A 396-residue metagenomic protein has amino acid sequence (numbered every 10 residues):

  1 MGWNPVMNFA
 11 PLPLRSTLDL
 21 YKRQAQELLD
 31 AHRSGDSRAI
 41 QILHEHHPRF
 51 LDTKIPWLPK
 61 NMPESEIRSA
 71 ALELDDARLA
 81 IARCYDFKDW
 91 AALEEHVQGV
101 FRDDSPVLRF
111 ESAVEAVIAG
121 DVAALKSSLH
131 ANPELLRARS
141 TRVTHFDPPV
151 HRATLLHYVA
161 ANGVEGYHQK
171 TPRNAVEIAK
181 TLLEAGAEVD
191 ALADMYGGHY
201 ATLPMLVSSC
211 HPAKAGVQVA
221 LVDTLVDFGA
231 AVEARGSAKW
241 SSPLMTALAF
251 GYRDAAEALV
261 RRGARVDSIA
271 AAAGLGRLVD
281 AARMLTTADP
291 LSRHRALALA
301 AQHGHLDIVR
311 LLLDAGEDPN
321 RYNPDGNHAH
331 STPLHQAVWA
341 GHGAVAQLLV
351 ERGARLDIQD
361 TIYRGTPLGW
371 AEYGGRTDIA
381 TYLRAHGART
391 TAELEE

Functional and structural regions predicted by a protein language model:
G2-S127, A131, Q169: Intrinsically disordered, low-complexity eukaryotic regions enriched in glycine, serine and charged residues
F101-A113, R253-L275, V279, R283-S292 (+3 more regions): Ankyrin-repeat-protein effector appendages
S105-H151, L155, L275-A296, I308: N-terminal segments that cap or nucleate solenoid repeat domains
E115-G120, P149-V150, Y158-A175, T202-Q218 (+5 more regions): Ankyrin repeat A-helix N-terminal signature
A124, I178, L221, D254-A255 (+4 more regions): Conserved ankyrin/ankyrin-like repeat signature
L129-L135, K180-E188, D223-A231, A258-A264 (+4 more regions): Ankyrin repeat domain, specifically the short helix-to-loop turn at the C-terminus of the second helix of each repeat
R137-R139, A191-A193, A234-G236, S268 (+3 more regions): Ankyrin repeat boundary signal
R152, Y196-H199, K239-W240, R293 (+3 more regions): Start-of-repeat signature of ankyrin repeats
